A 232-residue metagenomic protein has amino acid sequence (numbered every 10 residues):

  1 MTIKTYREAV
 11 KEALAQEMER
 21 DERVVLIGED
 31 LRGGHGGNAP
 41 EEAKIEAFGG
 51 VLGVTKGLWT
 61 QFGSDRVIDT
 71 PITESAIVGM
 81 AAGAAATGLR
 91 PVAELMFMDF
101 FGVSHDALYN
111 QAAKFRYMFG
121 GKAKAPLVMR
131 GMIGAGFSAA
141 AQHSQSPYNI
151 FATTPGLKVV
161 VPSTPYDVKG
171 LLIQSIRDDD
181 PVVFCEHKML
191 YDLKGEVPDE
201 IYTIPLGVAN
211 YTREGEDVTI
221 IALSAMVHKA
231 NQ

Functional and structural regions predicted by a protein language model:
M1-P181, C185: Thiamine diphosphate
A9-A13, S146, K169-P181, D192-Q232: Glycine-/acidic-rich phosphate or pyrophosphate-binding loops and their flanking alpha/beta elements
D30, K188, S224: Short, small-residue-rich loop/turn micro-motifs
G33-G34, G136-F137, L190-D192, V227-K229: Short, acidic Gly/Pro/Ser/Thr-rich loop/turn segments
